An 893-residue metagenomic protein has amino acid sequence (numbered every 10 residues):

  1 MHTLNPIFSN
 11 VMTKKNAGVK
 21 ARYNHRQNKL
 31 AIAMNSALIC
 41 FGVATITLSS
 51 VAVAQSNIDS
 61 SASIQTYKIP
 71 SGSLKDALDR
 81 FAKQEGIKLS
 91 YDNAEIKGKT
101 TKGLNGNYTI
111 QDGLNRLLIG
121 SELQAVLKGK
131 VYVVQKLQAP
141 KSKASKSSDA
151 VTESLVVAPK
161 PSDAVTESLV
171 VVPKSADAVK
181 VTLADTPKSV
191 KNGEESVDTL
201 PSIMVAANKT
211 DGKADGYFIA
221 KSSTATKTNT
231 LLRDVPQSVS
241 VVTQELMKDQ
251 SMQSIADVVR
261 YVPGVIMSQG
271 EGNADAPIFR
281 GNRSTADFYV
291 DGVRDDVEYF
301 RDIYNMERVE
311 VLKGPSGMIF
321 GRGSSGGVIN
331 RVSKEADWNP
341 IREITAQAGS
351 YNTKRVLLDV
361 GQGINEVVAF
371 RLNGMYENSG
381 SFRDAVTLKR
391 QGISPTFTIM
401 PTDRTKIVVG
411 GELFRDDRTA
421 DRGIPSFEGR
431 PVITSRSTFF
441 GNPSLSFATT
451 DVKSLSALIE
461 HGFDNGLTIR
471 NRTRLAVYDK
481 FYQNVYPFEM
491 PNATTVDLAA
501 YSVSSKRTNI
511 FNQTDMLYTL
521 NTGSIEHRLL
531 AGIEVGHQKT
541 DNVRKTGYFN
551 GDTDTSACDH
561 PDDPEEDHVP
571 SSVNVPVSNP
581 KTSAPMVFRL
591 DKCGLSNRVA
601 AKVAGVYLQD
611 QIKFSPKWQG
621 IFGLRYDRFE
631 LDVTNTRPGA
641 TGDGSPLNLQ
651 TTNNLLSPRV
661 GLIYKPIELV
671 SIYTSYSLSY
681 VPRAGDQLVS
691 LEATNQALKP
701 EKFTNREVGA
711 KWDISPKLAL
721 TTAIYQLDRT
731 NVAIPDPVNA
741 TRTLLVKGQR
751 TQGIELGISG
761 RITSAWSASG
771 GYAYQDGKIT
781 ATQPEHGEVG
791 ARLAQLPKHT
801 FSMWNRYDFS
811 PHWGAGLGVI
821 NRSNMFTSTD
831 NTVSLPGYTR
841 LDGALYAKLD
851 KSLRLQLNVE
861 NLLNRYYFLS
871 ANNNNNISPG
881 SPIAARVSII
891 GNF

Functional and structural regions predicted by a protein language model:
K88, T199-P340, V708: Acidic, small-polar-rich N-terminal luminal/periplasmic segments of exported/outer-membrane proteins
P161, S175, Q726-D728, L745-D830 (+2 more regions): Gram-negative outer-membrane beta-barrel transporters
Y304-E307, M318-P395, P401-T405, K453: Outer-membrane beta-barrel translocator/receptor signature
E377-S381, Q391-G462, L475-R507, T553-V603: Acidic/polar loop-and-plug regions of large Gram-negative outer-membrane beta-barrel proteins
T398-T402, R507, E526-R528, E534-Q538 (+5 more regions): Structural signature of Gram-negative outer-membrane beta-barrels, strongest in the C-terminal barrel of TonB-dependent
R415-P431, K539-D541, E630, R659-E707 (+5 more regions): Surface-exposed extracellular loop regions of Gram-negative outer-membrane beta-barrel proteins, predominantly
E460-G462, L467-R474, Y478-N484, K665 (+3 more regions): Membrane-embedded beta-barrel scaffold of Gram-negative outer-membrane proteins
N821-S828, Y846-F893: C-terminal beta-signal and adjacent terminal beta-strands/loops of Gram-negative outer-membrane beta-barrel proteins
